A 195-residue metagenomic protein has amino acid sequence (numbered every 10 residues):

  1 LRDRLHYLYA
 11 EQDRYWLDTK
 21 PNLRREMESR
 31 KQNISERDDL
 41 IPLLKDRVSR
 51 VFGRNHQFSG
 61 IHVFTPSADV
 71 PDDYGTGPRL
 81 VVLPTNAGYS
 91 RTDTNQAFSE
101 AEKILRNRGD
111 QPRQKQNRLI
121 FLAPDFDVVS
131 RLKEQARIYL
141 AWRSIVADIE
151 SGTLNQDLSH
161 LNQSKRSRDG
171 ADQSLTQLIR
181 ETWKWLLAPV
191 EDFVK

Functional and structural regions predicted by a protein language model:
R2-K195: Extended alpha-helical scaffold and adjacent linker segments that couple domains and build interaction/assembly
